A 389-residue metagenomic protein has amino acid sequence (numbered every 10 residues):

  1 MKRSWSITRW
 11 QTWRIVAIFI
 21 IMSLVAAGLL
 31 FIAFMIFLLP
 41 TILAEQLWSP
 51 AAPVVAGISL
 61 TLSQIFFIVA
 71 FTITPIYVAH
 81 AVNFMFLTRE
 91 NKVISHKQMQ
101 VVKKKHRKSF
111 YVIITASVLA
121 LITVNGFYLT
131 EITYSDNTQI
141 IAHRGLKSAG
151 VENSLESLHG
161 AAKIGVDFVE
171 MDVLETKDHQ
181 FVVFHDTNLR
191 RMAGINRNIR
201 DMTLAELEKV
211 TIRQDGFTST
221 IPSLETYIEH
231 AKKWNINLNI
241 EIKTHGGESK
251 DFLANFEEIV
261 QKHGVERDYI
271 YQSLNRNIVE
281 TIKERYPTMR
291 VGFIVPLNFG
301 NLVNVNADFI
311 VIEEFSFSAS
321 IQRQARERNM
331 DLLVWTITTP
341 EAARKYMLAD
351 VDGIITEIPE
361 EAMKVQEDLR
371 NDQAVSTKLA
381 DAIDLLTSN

Functional and structural regions predicted by a protein language model:
K2-W10: Short amphipathic alpha-helical coupling elements at transmembrane boundaries
I18-T123: Juxtamembrane transition segments at transmembrane-helix termini in multipass membrane proteins
T88-A149, I195, A205, V210 (+2 more regions): Long, acidic (Asp/Glu-rich), low-complexity accessory segments flanking structured domains
L129-D178, D201: Membrane-interface segments at or immediately adjacent to transmembrane helices that form the boundary between
I140-A142, V169-M171, L238-I240, Y269-Q272 (+4 more regions): Hydrophobic faces of well-ordered beta-strands that scaffold small-molecule active sites in alpha/beta enzyme cores
H143, A161, D172, L207 (+8 more regions): Conserved, mostly hydrophobic/aromatic
H185-R290, I312, R326-R328, A382-S388: Metal-dependent phosphodiesterase/phospholipase catalytic core, i.e., the His/Asp/Glu-rich active-site region
G292-N389: C-terminal active-site rim and adjoining tail of enzyme catalytic domains
